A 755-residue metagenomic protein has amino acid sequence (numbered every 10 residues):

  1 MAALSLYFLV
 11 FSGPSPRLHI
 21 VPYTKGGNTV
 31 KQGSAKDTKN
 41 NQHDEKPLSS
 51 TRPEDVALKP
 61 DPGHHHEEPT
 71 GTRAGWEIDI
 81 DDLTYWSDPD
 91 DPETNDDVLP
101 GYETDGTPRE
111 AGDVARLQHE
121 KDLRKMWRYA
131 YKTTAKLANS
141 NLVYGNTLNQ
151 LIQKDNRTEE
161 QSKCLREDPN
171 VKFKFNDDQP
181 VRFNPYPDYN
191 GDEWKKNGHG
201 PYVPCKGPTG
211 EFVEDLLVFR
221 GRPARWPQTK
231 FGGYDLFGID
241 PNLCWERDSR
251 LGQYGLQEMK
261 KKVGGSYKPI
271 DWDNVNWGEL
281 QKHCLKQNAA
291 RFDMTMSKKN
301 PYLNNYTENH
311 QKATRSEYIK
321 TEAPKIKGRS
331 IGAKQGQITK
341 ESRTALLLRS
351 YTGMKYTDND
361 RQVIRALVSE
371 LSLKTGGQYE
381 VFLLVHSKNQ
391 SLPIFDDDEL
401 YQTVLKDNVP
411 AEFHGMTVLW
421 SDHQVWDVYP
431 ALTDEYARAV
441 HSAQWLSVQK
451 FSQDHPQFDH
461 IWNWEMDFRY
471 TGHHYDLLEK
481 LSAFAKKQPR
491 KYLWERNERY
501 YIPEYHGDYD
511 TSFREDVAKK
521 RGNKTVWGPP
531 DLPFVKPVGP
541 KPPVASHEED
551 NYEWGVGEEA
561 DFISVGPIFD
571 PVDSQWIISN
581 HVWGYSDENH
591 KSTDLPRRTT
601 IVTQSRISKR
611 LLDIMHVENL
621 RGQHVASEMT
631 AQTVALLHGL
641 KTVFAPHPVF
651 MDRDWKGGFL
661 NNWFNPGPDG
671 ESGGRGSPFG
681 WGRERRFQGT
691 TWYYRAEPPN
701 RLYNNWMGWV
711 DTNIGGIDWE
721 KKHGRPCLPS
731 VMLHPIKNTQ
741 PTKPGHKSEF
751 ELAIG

Functional and structural regions predicted by a protein language model:
M1-T38, H43-V56, P60-P69, I78-D81 (+1 more regions): N-terminal signal-anchor transmembrane helix specifying type II single-pass membrane topology of secretory-pathway
S5, N146-T147, L151-L346, S350 (+2 more regions): Long, contiguous juxta-domain segments that are non-catalytic but functionally important
F8, I20-Y23, H473, E479-A485 (+1 more regions): Catalytic core and acceptor-binding pocket of nucleotide-sugar-dependent glycosyltransferases
Y356-E370, D398-Q402, S442-L446, L477-L478 (+1 more regions): Well-ordered, non-membrane alpha-helical segments in soluble/globular domains
E380-K388: Short internal beta-strands
Q390-Q457, Y475, S482-Y505: Active-site-proximal specificity loops/subdomain of glycosyltransferases
Q457-D467: Short beta-strand-to-loop acidic/aromatic patch adjacent to the donor-nucleotide binding site
R675-G755: Terminal low-complexity segments of carbohydrate-biosynthetic enzymes
